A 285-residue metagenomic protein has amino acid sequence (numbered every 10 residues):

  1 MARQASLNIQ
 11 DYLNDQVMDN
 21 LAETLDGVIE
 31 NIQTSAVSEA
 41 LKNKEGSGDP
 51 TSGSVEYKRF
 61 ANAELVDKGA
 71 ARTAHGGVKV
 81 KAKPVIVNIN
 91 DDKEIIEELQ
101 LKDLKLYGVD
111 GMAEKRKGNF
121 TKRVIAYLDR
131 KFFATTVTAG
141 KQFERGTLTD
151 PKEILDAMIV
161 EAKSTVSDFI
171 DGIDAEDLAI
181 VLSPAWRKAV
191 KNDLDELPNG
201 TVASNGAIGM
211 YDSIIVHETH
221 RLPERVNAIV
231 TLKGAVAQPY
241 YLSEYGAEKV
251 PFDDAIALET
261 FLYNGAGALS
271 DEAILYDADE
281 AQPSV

Functional and structural regions predicted by a protein language model:
M1-E39, V285: N-terminal alpha-helical "arm" segments
A2-L7, Q238-V285: Extended, compositionally biased alpha-helical segments that mediate assembly or anchoring
L21-L41, I229-E248: Short, Φ-rich (hydrophobic/aromatic) sequence segments
E23-D92: Assembly/oligomerization interface modules of large self-assembling protein complexes
K58, N88-N90, E98, V181 (+3 more regions): Residues in well-ordered beta-strands of folded domains
G69, K191-D193, A228-I229, L269-A273: Short conserved micro-motifs at the rims of enzyme active sites and ligand-binding pockets
I96-F169, D279-V285: Alpha-helical scaffold segments that mediate packing/assembly in large oligomeric complexes
S164-F252: Extended oligomerization regions of viral-like shell subunits
